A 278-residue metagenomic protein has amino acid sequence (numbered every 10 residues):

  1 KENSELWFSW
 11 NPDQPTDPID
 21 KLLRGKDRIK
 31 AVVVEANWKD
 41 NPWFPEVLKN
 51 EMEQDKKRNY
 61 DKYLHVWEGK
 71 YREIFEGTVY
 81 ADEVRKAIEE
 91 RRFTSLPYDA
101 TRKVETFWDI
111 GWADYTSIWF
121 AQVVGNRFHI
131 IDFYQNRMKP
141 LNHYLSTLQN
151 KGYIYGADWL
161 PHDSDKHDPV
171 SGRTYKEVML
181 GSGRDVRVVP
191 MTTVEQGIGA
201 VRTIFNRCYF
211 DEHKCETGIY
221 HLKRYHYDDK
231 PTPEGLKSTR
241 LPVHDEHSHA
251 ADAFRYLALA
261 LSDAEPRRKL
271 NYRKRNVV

Functional and structural regions predicted by a protein language model:
K1-Y60: ASCE P-loop NTPase helicase motor core
W7, V32-V34, T106, W159 (+1 more regions): Hydrophobic/aromatic beta-strand patches that form the interior of the parallel beta-sheet core in alpha/beta enzyme
S9, A36, W67, I118 (+3 more regions): A residue-level signal for conserved active-site and pocket-lining positions in enzyme catalytic cores
L23-R28, R85-E89, S95-P97, E177-G181 (+1 more regions): Short, conserved catalytic or adaptor-binding loops enriched in Gly and charged residues
P42-I110: ATPase catalytic-site recognition across NTP-hydrolyzing enzymes
L96-Q135: Acidic, glycine-rich loop-and-beta core segments that form the ion-binding/anion-interacting portion of active sites
W119-V243, S262-V278: Mg2+-dependent endonuclease catalytic cores in nucleic-acid-processing enzymes, primarily RNase H-like
H244-E265: Acidic, Mg2+-coordinating catalytic module of metal-dependent nucleases/exonucleases that use a two-metal-ion mechanism
